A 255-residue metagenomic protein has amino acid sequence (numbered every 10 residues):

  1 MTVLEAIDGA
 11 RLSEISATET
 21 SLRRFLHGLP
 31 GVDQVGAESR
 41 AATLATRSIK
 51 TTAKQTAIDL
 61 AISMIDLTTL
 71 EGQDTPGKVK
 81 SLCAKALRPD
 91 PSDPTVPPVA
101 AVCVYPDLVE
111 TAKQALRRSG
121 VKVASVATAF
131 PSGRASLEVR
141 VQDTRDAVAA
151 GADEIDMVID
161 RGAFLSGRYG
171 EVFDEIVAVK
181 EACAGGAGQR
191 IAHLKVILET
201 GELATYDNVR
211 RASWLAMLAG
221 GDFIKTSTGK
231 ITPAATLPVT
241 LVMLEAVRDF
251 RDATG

Functional and structural regions predicted by a protein language model:
M1-A6, A10, D66, C83 (+1 more regions): Polar low-complexity intrinsically disordered regions
M1-I62: Charged, compositionally biased N-terminal leader segments and the immediate start of the first structured element
R23-V35, L44-T52, T68-V79, L87 (+1 more regions): Metallocofactor- and cofactor-centric catalytic cores in central/energy metabolism, strongly enriched
T52-L60, Q73-P97, D107-G255: Alpha/beta enzyme core
A61-T69: Boundary/entry segment of secreted carbohydrate-active catalytic domains
